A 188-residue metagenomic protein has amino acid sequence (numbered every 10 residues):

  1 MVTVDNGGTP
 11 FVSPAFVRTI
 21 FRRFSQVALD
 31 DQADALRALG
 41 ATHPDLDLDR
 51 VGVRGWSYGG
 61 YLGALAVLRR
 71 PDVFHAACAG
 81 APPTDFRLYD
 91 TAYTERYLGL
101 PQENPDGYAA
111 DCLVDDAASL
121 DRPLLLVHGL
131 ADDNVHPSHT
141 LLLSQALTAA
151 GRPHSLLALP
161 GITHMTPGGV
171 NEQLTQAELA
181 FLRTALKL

Functional and structural regions predicted by a protein language model:
M1-S57, T84-E95: Cap/lid segment of the alpha/beta-hydrolase catalytic domain
G60-D72: Short glycine-enriched nucleophile-adjacent loop and the immediately C-terminal alpha-helix near the catalytic center
H75-A76, P82-R122: Mobile cap/lid helix-loop segments that gate and shape the active-site cleft of serine hydrolases
L120, L126-H128, D132: Short beta-strand/loop motif that positions the catalytic acidic residue of the alpha/beta-hydrolase fold
L130-D133, G161-T163: Acidic beta-to-alpha connecting loop that harbors the catalytic carboxylate
D133-L142: Conserved alpha/beta-hydrolase "acid-adjacent" motif
L141, T148-L188: C-terminal catalytic histidine-bearing segment of alpha/beta-hydrolase fold enzymes
